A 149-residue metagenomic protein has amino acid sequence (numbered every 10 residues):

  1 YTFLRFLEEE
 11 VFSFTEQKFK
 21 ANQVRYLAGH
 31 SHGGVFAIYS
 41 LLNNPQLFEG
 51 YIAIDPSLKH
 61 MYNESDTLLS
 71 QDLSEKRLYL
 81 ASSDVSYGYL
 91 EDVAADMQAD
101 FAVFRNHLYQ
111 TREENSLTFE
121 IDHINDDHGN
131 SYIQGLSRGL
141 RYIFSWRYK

Functional and structural regions predicted by a protein language model:
Y1-K149: Non-catalytic cap/lid and distal C-terminal segments of serine-dependent acyl enzymes
